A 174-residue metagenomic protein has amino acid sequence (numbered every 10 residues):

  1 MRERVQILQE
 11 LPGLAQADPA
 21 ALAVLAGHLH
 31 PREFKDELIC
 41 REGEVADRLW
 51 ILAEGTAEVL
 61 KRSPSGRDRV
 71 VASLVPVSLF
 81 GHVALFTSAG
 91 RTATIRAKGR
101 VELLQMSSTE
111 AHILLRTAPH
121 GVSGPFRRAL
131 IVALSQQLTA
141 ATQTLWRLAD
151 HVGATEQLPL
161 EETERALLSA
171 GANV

Functional and structural regions predicted by a protein language model:
M1-V5, A26: An amphipathic alpha-helix signature
Q6, L14, P31, L49 (+3 more regions): A residue-level structural signature of the nucleotidyltransferase/glycosyltransferase Rossmann-like core
Q9-R62: Regulatory nucleotide-sensing modules
A20-L22, R91, T109-G153: A small-molecule sensor/coupling module
L60-P64, R96-K98: A generic structural motif
V71-R127: Cyclic-nucleotide recognition modules
Q136, Q143-V174: Phosphate-/nucleic-acid-contacting segments
